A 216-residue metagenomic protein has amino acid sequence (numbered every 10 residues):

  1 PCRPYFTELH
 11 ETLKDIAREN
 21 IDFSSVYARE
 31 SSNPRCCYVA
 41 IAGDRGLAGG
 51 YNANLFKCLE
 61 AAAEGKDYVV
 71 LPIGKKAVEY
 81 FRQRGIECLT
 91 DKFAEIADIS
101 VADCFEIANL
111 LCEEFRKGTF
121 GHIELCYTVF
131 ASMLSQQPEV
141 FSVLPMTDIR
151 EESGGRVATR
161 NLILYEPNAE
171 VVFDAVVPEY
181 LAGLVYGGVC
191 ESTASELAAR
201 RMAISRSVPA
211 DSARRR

Functional and structural regions predicted by a protein language model:
P1-R216: C-terminal beta-strand-loop-alpha-helix "lid" module of Rossmann-like NAD(P)-dependent dehydrogenases
